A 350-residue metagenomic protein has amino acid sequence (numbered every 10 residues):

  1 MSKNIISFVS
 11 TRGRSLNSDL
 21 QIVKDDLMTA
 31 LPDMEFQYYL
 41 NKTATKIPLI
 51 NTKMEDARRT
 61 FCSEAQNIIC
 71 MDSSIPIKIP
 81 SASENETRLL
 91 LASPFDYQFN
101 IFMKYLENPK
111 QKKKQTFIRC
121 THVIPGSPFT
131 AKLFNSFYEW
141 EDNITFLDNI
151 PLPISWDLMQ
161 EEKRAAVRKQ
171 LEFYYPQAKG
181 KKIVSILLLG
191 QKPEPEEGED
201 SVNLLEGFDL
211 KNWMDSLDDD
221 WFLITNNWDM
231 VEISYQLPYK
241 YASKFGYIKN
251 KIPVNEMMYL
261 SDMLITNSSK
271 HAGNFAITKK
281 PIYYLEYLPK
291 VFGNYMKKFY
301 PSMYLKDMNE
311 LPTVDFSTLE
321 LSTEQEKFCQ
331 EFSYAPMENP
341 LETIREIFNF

Functional and structural regions predicted by a protein language model:
S2-R14, V184-L188: Short hydrophobic beta-strand segments
S7-M159: Active-site and donor-binding regions of nucleotide-sugar-utilizing enzymes
N17-D25, P151-Q236: Conserved catalytic-core segment of nucleotide-activated headgroup transferases in glycan assembly
N51-K53, D148, F245-N250, P301-D315: Short acidic-hydrophobic, aromatic-tinged amphipathic segments that line or gate anion-handling sites
N51-Q66, I224, W228-G273, T278: Donor nucleotide-activated moiety binding/catalytic core segment of transferases that use nucleotide-activated donors
N67-P94, Q98, N135, K251-N294: A donor-sugar binding/catalytic signature common to diverse glycosyltransferases and related nucleotide-sugar
P238-Y241, K270-S333: Catalytic binding pocket for nucleotide-activated donors in carbohydrate/polymer assembly enzymes
Y334-F350: C-terminal alpha-helical cap of glycosyltransferases
